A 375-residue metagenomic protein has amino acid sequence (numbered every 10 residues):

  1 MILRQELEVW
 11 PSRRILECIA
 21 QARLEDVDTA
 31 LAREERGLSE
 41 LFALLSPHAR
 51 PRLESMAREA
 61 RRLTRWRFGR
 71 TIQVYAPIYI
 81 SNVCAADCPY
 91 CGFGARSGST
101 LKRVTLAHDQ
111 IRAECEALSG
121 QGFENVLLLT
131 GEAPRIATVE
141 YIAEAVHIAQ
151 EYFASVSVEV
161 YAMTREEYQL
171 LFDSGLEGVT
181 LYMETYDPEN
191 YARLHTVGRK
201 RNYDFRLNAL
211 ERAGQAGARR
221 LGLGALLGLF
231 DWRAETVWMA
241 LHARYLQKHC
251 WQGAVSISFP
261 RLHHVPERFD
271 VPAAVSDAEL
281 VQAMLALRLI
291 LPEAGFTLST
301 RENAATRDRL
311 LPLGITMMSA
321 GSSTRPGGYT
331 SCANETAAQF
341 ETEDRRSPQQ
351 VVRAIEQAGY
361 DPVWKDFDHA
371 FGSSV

Functional and structural regions predicted by a protein language model:
M1-A49, K248-V375: Auxiliary Fe-S-binding modules of radical SAM enzymes
R52-Q73: Short, charged low-complexity linear segments at domain edges
A60, C88, L181, A213 (+3 more regions): Conserved, mostly hydrophobic/aromatic
W66-G69, Q73-D109: Canonical Radical SAM [4Fe-4S] cluster-binding loop centered on the CxxxCxxC motif and its immediate flanking residues
A76, C115, I142-V146, Y168 (+5 more regions): Generic structural signal for well-ordered alpha-helices, preferentially at hydrophobic/aromatic core positions
N82, E132-A137, L227-W232, V265-P266 (+1 more regions): Short, small-residue-enriched loops and turns at beta-alpha junctions that line or gate enzyme active sites
A95-A213, R219-L223, L227-L229, W251-S258: Core AdoMet radical
T164-D173, F230-R244, N303-L313: Catalytic cores of alpha/beta
